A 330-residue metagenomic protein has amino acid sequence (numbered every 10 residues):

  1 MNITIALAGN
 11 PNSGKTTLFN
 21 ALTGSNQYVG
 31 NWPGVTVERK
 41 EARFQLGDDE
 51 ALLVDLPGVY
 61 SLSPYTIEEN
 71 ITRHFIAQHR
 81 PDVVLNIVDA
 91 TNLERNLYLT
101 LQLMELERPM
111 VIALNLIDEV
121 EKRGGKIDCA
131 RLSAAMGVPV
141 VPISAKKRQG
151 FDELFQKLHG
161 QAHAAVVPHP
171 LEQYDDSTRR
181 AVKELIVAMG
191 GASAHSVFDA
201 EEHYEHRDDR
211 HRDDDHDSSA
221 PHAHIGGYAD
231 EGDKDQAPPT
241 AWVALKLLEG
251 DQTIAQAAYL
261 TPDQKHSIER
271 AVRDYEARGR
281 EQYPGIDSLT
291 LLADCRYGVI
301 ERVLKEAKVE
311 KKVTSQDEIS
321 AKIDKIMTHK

Functional and structural regions predicted by a protein language model:
M1-S61, H79: Conserved G1/Walker A P-loop phosphate-binding module
L18-F19, V37, D55, T72 (+5 more regions): Residue-level signature of catalytic and energy-coupling elements of molecular machines, predominantly ATP/GTP-dependent
S25, G34, G58-V59, A90-L93 (+2 more regions): Conserved nucleotide-binding/hydrolysis micro-motifs of P-loop NTPases
F44-G47, I71-V141: Conserved C-terminal guanine-recognition region of P-loop GTPase G domains, centered on the G4
E50-L56, R80-P81, I112-A113, E276-Q282: Gly-rich Lys/Arg/Thr-decorated short loops/hinges at beta-loop-alpha junctions or inter-strand turns that position
L62-N70: Short glycine-rich substrate-engagement loop in P-loop NTPases that contacts/grips substrate
V111, E121-V313: Alpha-helical transmembrane helix bundles of large polytopic membrane transport and channel proteins
S320-H329: Alpha-helical membrane-interface segments at transmembrane helix boundaries
